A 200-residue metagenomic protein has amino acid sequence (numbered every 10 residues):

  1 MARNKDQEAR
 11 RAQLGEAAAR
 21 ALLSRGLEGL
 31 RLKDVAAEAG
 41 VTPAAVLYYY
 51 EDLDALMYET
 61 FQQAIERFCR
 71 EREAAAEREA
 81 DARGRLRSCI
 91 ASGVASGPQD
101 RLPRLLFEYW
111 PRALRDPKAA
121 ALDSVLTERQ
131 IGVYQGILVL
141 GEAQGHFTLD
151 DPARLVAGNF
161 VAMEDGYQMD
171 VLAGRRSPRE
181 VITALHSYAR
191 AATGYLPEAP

Functional and structural regions predicted by a protein language model:
M1-A9, E198-P200: N-terminal intrinsically disordered/low-complexity leader segments
Q13, A17-A55, E59: Helix-turn-helix
S24-E28, R78-E79, Q144: Short coil/turn segments at alpha/beta junctions that flank glycine-rich nucleotide-binding fingerprints
E59, R70-P103, A153-F160, I182: Hydrophobic alpha-helical connector segments
Q63-F68: Short, basic, alpha-helical segments at the C-terminal edge of helix-turn-helix-like DNA-binding modules
C69, Q99-F107, P117-Q144, T183: Amphipathic alpha-helical packing segments from all-alpha helical-bundle domains
A75, A91-G97, L105-R115, S187-T193: Helix-loop "lid/cap" segments that line or gate small-molecule binding pockets
A120-S124, E128, E142-A192, L196-P200: Hydrophobic/aromatic-rich alpha-helical bundle segments in the mid-to-C-terminal region
